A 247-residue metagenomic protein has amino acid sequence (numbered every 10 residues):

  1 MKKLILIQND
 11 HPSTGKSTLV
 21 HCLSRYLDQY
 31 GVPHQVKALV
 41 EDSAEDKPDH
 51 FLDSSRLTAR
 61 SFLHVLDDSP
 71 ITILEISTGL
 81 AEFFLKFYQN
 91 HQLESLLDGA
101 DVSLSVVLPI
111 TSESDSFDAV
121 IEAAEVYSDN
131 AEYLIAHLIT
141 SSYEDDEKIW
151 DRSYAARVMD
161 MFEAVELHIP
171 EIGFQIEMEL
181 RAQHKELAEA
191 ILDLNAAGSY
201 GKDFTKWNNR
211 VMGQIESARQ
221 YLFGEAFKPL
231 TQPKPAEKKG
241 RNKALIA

Functional and structural regions predicted by a protein language model:
L6-H21: Glycine-rich phosphate-binding P-loop
N9-D10, L39, I110-S112, I135-D151 (+1 more regions): G-domain G4 guanine-recognition motif of GTPases
S17-H34: A conserved segment at the C-terminal end of the G1
Q29-E45: Short beta-strand-centered segment that lines the nucleotide-binding/catalytic pocket of NTP-utilizing
P70-Y88: Switch II (G3) loop of P-loop NTPases
K86-E113: Inter-motif core of Ras-like GTPase G domains
D118-A119, L192-A247: C-terminal accessory extensions appended to soluble enzyme cores
A155-N209: Beta-strand-loop-alpha "switch" segments that mediate conformational coupling across diverse proteins
